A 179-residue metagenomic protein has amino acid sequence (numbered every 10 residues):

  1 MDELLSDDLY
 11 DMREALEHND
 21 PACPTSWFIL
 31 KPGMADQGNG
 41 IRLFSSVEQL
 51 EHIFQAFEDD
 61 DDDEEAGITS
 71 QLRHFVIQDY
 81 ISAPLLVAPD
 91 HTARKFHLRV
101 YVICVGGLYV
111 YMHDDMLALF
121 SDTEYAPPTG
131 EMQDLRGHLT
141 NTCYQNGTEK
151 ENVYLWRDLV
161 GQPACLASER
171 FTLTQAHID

Functional and structural regions predicted by a protein language model:
L4-D179: Catalytic core of tubulin tyrosine ligase-like
